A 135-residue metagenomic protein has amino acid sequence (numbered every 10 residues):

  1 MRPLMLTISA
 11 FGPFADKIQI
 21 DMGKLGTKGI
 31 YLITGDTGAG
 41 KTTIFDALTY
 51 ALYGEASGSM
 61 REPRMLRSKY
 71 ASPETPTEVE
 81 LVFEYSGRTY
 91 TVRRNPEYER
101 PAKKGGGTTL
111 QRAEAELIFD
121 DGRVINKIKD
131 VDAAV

Functional and structural regions predicted by a protein language model:
M1-V135: Extreme N-terminal "head/tail" segments of very large remodeling/mechanoenzyme assemblies
